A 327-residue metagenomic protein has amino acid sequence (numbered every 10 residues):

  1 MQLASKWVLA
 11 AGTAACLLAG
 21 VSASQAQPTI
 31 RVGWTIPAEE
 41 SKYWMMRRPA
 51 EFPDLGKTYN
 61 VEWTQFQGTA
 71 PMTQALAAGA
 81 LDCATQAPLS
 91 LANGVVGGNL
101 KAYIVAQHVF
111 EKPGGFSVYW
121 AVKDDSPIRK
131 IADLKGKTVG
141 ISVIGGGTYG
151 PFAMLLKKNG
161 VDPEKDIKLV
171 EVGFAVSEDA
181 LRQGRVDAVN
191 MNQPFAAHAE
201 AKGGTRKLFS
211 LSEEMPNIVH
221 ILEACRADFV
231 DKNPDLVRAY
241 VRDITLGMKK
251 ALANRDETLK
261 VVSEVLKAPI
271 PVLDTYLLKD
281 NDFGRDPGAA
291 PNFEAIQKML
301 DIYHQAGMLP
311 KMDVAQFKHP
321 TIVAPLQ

Functional and structural regions predicted by a protein language model:
M1-A11: Bacterial N-terminal signal peptides that target proteins for export
A10-G20: Bacterial N-terminal signal peptides
V21-A26: Sec/Tat signal peptide C-region and signal peptidase I cleavage site
Q27-V161, K168-E171, D187-Q193, N217: Short, glycine-/small- and polar/acidic-enriched structural segments that line small-molecule recognition paths
F66-A70, T85, S142, G146-G147 (+5 more regions): Soluble non-cytosolic domains of exported or imported proteins
L89, G98, E164, L169 (+1 more regions): Pocket-lining segment of extracytoplasmic ligand-binding domains
D231-M308: Secondary-structure end/capping motifs
L300-Q327: Conserved C-terminal helix/tail region of periplasmic/extracytoplasmic solute-binding proteins
